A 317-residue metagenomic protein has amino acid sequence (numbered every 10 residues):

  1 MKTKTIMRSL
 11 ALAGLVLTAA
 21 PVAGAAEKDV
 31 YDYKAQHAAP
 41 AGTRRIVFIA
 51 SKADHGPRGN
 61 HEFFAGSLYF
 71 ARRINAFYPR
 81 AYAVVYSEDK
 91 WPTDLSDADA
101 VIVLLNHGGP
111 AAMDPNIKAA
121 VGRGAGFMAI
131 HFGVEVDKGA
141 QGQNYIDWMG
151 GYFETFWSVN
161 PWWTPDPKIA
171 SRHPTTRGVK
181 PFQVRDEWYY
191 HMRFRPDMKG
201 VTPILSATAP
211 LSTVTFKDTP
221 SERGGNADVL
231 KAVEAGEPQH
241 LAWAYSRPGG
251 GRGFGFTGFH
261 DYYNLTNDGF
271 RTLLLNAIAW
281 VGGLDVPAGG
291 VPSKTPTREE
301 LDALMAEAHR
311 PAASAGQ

Functional and structural regions predicted by a protein language model:
M1-T5: N-terminal secretory signal peptides that target proteins for export/translocation
S9-A20: Bacterial N-terminal signal peptides
P21-A25: Sec/Tat signal peptide C-region and signal peptidase I cleavage site
A26-A41, Y69, A76-F77, S221-Q317: Extracellular ligand-binding/catalytic regions of CAZymes and related secreted enzymes and adhesion modules
K28-D32, V159-G249: Catalytic beta-strand/loop cores that center a nucleophilic Ser/Cys/Thr and support acyl-enzyme chemistry
A38-T43, T93-D97, A111-M113, A120-R123 (+3 more regions): Extracellular/periplasmic catalytic domains that process cell-envelope and extracellular macromolecules
F48-I49, D54, R58-D137: Helical hinge/lid and interdomain linker segments adjacent to catalytic or ligand-binding clefts that mediate domain
H107-P181: A glycine-rich, often tryptophan-bearing local segment used as a flexible ligand/cofactor-contacting loop or short
